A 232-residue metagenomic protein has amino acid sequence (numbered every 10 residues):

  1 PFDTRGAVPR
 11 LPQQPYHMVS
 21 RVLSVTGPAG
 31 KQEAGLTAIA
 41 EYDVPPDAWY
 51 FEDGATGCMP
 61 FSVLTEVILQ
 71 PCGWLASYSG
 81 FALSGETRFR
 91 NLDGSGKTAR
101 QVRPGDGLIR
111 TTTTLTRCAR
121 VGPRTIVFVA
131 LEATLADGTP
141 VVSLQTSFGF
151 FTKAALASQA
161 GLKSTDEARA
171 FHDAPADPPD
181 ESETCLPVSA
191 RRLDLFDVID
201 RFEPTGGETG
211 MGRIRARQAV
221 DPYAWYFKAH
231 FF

Functional and structural regions predicted by a protein language model:
P1-M59, Y78, A82, R103 (+3 more regions): Non-catalytic linker/capping segments at the edges of enzyme domains
P1-T4, C72-T116, S143, G149: Hydrophobic beta-strand-centered segment that forms part of the acyl-chain substrate-binding groove
P46, I68-L69, T98-A99: A short, hydrophobic secondary-structure junction motif
F61-T65, L69-S77: Active-site- and interface-proximal helix/loop "cap" or "latch" segments in soluble metabolic and energy-transducing
